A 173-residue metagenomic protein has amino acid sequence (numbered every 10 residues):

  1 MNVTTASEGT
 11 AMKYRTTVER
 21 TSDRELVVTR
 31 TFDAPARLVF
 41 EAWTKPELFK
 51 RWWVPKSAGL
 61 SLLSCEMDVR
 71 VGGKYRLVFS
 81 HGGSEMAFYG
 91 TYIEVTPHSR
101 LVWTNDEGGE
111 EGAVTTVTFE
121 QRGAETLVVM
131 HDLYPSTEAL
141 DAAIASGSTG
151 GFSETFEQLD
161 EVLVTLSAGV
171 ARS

Functional and structural regions predicted by a protein language model:
N2-A11, Y134-S173: A conserved amphipathic terminal alpha-helix motif
N2-G59: Hydrophobic ligand-binding cavity/cleft-lining segments
N2-G9, K50-R51, A58, L63-R70 (+2 more regions): Hydrophobic-ligand binding "helix-grip"
S22, L26, M86, A113 (+1 more regions): Exposed loop/turn and edge beta-strand positions of beta-sandwich/beta-sheet ligand-binding modules
V27-V28, T104, L140-A143: Short helix-to-loop capping/linker segments positioned immediately adjacent to catalytic or ligand/cofactor-binding
V28, V128-M130: Short beta-strand motif preference
D33-V54, Y89-H98, G151-E161: K/E-rich alpha-helical interaction surfaces of small helical-bundle regulatory domains
W43, G109, S146-T149: Short, conserved loop/turn and helix-capping segments at secondary-structure boundaries that abut family-defining
